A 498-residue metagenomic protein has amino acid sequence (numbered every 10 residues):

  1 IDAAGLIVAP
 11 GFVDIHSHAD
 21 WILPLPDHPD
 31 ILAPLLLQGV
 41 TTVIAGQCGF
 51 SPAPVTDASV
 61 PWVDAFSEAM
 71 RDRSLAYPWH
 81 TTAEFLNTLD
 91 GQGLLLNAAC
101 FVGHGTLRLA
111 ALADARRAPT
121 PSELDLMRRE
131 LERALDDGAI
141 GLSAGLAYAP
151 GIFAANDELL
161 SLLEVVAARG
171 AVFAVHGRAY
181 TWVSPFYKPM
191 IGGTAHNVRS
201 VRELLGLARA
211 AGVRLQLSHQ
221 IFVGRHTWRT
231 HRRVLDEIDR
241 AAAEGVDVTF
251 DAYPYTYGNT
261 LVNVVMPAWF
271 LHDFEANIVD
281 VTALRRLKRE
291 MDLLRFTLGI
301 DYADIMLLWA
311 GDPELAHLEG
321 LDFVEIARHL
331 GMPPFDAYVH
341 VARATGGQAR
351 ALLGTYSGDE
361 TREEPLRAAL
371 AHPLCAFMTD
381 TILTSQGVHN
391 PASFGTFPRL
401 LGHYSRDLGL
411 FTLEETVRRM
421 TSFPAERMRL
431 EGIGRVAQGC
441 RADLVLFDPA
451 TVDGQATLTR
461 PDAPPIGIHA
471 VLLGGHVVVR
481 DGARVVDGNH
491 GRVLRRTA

Functional and structural regions predicted by a protein language model:
D2-L75, Y187: Metal-associated gating/positioning segment near the N- to mid-region
G5, H16, G39, A98 (+10 more regions): Divalent metal-coordination and catalytic microenvironments
L35, V43-I44, L142-S143, F173 (+5 more regions): Hydrophobic residues within beta-strands of alpha/beta enzymes
L75-E84, L89: Core domains of carbohydrate- and sulfate-ester-processing enzymes
F85-L89, L94-A111, R117-P121, M127-Y148 (+2 more regions): Active-site neighborhoods of metal-dependent hydrolases
I140-S200: Divalent metal-binding pocket/active-site signature
A276, R367-L374, T379-D380, P391 (+1 more regions): C-terminal cap of metal-dependent C-N hydrolases
R350-E360, P365-L366, F411-V417, A425-D462: Acidic, glycine-enriched loop/beta-strand segments at the rims of small-molecule binding/catalytic pockets
